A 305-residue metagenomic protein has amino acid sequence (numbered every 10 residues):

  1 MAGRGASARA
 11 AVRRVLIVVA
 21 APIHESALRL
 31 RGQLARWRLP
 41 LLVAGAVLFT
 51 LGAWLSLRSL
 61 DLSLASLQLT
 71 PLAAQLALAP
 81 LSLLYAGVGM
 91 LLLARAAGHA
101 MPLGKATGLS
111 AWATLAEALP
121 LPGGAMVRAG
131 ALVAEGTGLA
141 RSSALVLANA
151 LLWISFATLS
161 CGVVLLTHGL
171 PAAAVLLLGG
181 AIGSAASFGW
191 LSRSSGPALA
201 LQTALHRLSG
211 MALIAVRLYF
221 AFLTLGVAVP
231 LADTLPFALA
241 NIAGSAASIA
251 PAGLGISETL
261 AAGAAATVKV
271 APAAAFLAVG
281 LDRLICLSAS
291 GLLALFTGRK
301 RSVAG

Functional and structural regions predicted by a protein language model:
M1-A111, N149, A157-I249, I256-G305: Predominantly cytoplasmic-facing regulatory/coupling regions of multi-pass membrane proteins
Y85, G98, L115-P120, G124 (+2 more regions): Generic short alpha-helical segment signal, independent of protein family or function, capturing local helix propensity
A106-V133: Hydrophobic, aromatic-rich membrane-embedded alpha-helical segments
G123-E135, P251-A266: Re-entrant/interfacial helical elements at transmembrane boundaries that shape and gate the permeation pathway
A129-L166: Hydrophobic alpha-helical segments and helix pairs
